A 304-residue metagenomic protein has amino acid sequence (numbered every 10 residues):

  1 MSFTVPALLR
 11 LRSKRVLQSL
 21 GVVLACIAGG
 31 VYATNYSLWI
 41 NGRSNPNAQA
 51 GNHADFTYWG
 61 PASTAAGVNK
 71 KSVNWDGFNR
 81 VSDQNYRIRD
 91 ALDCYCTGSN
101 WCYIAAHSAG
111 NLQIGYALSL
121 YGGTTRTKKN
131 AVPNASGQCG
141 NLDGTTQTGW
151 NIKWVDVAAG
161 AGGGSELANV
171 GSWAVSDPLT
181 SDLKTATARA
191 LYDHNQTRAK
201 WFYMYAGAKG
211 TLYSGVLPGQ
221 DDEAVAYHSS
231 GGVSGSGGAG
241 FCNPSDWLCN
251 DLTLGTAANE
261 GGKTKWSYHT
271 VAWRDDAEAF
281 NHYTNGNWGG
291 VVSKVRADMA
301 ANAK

Functional and structural regions predicted by a protein language model:
M1-R12: N-terminal secretory signal peptides that target proteins for export/translocation
R15-V22: Sec-dependent signal peptide recognition, specifically the positively charged N-region followed immediately by
A28-G30: N-terminal signal peptide c-region/cleavage motif recognized by signal peptidases
A33-I104, G163-E166, W173: Active-site catalytic motif of lipid deacylating hydrolases and related acyltransferases
N35-S37, I88-W201: Serine-dependent carboxylesterase/thioesterase catalytic core of lipase-like alpha/beta-hydrolase/SGNH enzymes
R43-N45, N111, A161-G163, K209-L212: Short, solvent-exposed loop/turn segments at secondary-structure junctions
Q196-K304: C-terminal catalytic-base region of ester-bond hydrolases, centering on the histidine of the charge-relay
